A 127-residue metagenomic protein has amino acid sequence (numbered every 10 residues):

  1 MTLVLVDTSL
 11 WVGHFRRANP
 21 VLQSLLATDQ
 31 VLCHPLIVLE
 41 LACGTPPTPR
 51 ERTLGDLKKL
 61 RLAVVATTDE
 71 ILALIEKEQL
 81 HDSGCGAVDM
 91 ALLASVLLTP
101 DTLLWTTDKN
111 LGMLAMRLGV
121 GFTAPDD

Functional and structural regions predicted by a protein language model:
M1-C33, A42-L54, R61, V120-G121 (+1 more regions): Short, well-structured N-terminal submotif of metal-dependent ribonuclease cores
W11, V38-L41, L111-G112: A generic structural signal for short hydrophobic patches within well-formed alpha-helices
P20, L62-P125: Active-site neighborhoods of divalent-metal-dependent phosphate/nucleic-acid chemistry enzymes
